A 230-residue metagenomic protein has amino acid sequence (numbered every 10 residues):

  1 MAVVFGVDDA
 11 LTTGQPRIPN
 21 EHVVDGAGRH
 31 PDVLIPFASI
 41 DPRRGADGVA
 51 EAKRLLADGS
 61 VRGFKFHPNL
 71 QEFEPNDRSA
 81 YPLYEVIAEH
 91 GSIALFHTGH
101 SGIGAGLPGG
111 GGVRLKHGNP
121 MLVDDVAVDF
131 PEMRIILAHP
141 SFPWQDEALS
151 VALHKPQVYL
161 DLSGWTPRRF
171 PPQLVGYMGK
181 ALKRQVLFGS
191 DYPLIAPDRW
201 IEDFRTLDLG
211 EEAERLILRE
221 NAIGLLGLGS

Functional and structural regions predicted by a protein language model:
M1, A50, L182-L187, I195-S230: Mid-to-C-terminal alpha-helical segments outside catalytic/metal-binding sites
M1-V3, D8-A105, R114, S230: Active-site gating/metal-coordination segments in enzymes
V3-G6, S39, I136-A138, D161-S163 (+2 more regions): Short beta-strand segments
N20, G45-G48, W144-A148, R168-P171 (+1 more regions): Short, well-ordered alpha-helical microsegments
V23, P36, L55, F64 (+7 more regions): Conserved, mostly hydrophobic/aromatic
R54-L55, D125, S150-V151, D203 (+1 more regions): Well-formed, non-transmembrane alpha-helical positions, independent of function
R62-G63, N76-L187: Catalytic pocket-lining loop regions of alpha/beta-barrel enzymes, especially the amidohydrolase/enolase/GH5 lineages
Q71, S163-P167, R215-E220: A generic structural motif
